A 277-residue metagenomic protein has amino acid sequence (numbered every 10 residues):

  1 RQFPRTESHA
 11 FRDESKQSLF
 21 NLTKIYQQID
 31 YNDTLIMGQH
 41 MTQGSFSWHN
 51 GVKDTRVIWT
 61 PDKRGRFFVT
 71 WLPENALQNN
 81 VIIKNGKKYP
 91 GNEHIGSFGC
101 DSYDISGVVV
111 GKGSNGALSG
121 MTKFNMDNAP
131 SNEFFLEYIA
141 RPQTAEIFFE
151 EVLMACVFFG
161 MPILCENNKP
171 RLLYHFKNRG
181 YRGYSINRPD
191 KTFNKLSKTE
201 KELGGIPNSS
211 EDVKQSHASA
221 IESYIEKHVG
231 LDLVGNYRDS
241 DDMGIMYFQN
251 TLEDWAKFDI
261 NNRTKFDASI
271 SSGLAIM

Functional and structural regions predicted by a protein language model:
R1-R188, K227-M277: RNase H-like, metal-dependent nuclease domains and their acidic two-metal-ion catalytic environment used
S185-V234: Short alpha-helix plus adjacent loop in nuclease-associated cores
